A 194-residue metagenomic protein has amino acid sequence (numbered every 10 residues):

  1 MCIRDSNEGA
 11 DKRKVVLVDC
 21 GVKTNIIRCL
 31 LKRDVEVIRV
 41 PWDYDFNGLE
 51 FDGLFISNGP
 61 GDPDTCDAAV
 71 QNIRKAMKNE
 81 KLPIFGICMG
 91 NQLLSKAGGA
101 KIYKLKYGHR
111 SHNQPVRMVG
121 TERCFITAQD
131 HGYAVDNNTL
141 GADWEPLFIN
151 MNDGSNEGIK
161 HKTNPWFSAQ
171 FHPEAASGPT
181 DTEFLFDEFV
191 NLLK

Functional and structural regions predicted by a protein language model:
M1-D5: Conserved small/polar residues in nucleotide/adenosyl-binding loops
K14-V18: Conserved beta-strand elements of the Class I
T24-R39: Short helix-loop-beta junction
Y44-E50: Short amphipathic alpha-helix with an adjacent loop that forms part of the alpha/beta core around
F51, N58-N137, G178-E188, L192: Cysteine-nucleophile active-site neighborhood
R123-N164: Catalytic beta-strand/loop cores that center a nucleophilic Ser/Cys/Thr and support acyl-enzyme chemistry
G158-K194: A glycine-centered loop/beta-turn motif at secondary-structure junctions
